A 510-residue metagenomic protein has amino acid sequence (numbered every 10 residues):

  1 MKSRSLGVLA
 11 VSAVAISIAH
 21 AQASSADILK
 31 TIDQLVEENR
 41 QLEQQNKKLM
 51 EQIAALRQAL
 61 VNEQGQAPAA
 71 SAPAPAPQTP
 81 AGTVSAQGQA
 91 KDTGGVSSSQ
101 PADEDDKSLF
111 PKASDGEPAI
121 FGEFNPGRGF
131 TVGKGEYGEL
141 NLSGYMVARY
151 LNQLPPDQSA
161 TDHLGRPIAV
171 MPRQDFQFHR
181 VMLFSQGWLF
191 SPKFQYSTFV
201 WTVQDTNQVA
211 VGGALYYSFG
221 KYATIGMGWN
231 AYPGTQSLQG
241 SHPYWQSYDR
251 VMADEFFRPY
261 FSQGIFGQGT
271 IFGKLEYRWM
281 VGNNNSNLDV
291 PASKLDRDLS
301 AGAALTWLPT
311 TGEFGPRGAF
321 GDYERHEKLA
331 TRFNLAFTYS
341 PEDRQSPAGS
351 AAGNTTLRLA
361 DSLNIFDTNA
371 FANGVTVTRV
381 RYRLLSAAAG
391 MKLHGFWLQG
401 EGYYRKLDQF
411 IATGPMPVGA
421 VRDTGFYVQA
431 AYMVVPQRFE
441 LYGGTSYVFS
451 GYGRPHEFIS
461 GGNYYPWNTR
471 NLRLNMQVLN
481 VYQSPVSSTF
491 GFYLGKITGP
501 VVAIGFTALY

Functional and structural regions predicted by a protein language model:
K2-H20: Gram-negative bacterial Sec-dependent N-terminal signal peptides
S3-S5, Q58, Y150: Hydrophobic alpha-helical segments, especially transmembrane helices and their immediate juxtamembrane helical caps
Q22-V147, L154, K274, W307 (+2 more regions): N-terminal periplasmic/intermembrane-space "pro-region" immediately following the signal or transit peptide
A26-L29, F261, R383: Alpha-helical membrane and juxtamembrane elements of multi-pass inner-membrane transport and channel proteins
V36-N39, E43, T206, P466 (+1 more regions): Residues at alpha-helix boundaries and short interhelical turns
E123-F124, R258, V380-R381: A short catalytic or substrate-binding loop motif that flags glycine-/basic-rich loops and adjacent residues that bind
G127-N287, P291-G315, A319, Y323-R325 (+4 more regions): Outer membrane beta-barrel
E327-Y510: Outer-membrane beta-barrel pore domains
